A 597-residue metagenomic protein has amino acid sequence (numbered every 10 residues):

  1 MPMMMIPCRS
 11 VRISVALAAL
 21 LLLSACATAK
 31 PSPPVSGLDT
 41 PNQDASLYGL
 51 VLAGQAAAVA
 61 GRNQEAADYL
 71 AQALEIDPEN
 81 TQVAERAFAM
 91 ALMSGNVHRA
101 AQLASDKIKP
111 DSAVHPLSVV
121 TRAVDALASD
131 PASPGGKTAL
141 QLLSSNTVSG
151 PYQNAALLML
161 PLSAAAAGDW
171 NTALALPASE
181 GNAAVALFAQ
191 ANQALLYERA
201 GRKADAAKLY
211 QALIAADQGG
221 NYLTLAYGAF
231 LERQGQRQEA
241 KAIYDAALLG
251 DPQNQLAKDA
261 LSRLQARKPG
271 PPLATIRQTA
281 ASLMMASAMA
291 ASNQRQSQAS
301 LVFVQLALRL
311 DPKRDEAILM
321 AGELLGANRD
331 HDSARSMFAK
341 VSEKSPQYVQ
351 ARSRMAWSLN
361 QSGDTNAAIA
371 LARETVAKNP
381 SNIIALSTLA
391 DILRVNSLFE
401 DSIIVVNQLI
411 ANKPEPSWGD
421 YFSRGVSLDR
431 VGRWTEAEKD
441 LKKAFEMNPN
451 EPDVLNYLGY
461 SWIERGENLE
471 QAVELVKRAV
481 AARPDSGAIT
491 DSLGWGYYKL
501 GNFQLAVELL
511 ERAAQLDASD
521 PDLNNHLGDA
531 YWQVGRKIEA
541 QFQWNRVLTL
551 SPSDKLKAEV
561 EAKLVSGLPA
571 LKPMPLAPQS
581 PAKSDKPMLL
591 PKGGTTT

Functional and structural regions predicted by a protein language model:
M3-V15: Bacterial N-terminal signal peptides that target proteins for export
A19-L20: Residue-level signal for mature regions of secreted extracellular proteins and peptides
L23-A25: C-terminal motif of bacterial Sec signal peptides marking the signal peptidase cleavage site
T28-R62, A67-T597: Alpha-solenoid helical repeat scaffolds
